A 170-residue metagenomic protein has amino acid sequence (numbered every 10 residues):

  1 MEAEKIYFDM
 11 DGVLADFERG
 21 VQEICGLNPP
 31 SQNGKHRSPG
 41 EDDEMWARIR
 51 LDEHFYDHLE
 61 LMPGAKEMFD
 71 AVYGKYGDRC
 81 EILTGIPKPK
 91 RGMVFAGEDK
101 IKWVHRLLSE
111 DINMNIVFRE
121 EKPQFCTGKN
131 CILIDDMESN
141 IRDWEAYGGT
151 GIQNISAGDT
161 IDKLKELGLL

Functional and structural regions predicted by a protein language model:
M1-I49: Active-site neighborhood of HAD-like aspartate-dependent phosphohydrolases
K5, N115-R142: Conserved Lys-Pro-Asp/Glu-containing loop-to-beta segment of HAD-superfamily phosphomonoesterases, centered on
G12-A15, G20-V21, I86-K90, R119-P123 (+2 more regions): Short, solvent-exposed loop/turn segments at secondary-structure junctions
L59-L61, A65-G97, V104: Substrate-recognition element of Asp-dependent hydrolases with the DxDx(T/V) motif
G92-D99, P123-T127: Metal-dependent catalytic neighborhoods of phosphoester/phosphodiester hydrolases
K100-N115, L169-L170: Structural recognition of alpha->loop->beta junctions
I132-E166: Acidic, Mg2+-coordinating phosphoryl-transfer loop and its flanking beta/alpha structural elements, shared across
